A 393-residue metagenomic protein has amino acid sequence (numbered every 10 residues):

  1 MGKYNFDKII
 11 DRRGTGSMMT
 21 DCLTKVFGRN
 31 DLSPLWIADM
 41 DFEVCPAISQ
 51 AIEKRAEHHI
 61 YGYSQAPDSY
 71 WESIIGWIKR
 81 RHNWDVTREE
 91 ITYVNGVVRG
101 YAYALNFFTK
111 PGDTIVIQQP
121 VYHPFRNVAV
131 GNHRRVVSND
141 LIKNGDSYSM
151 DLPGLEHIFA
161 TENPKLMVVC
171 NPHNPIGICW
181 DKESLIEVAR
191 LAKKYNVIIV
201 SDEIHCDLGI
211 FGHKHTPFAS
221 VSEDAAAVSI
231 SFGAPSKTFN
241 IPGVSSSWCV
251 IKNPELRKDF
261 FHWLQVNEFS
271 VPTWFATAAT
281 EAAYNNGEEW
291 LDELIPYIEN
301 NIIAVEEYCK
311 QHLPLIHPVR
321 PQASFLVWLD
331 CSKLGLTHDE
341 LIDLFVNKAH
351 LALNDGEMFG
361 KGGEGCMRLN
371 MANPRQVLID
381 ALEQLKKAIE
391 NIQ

Functional and structural regions predicted by a protein language model:
G2-G96, Y103, A283-N285, N391-Q393: N-terminal small-domain helix-loop-helix segment of the aminotransferase-like
Y61-R190, D207-L208, H215-S220, D224: Conserved core of the PLP fold type I
N132, E162, K194-Y195, A349 (+1 more regions): Helix C-cap/helix->beta junction micro-motif
S222-D259: Active-site PLP attachment segment
D224, E255-F275: Active-site C-terminal subdomain of aminotransferase-like
A225, T337, L344-L353, F359-Q393: PLP-dependent enzyme catalytic core of the Aspartate aminotransferase-like
K258-L264, A283-E306: Structural signature of PLP-dependent enzymes
E281, Y297-E306, P318-C331: Conserved glycine-rich beta-strand-loop-beta hairpin in the small C-terminal domain of fold type I
